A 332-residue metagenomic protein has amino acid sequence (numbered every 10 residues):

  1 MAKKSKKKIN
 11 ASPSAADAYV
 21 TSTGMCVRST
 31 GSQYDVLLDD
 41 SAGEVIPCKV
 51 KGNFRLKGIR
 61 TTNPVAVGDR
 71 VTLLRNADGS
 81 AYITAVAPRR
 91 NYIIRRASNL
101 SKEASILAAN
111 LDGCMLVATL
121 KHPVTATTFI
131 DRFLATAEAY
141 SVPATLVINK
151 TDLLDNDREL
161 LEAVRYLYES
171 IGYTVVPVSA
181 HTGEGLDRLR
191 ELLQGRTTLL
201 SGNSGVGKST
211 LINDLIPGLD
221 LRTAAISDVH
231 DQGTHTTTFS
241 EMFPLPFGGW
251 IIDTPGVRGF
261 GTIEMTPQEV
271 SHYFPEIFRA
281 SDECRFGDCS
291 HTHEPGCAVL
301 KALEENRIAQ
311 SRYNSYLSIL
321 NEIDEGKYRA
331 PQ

Functional and structural regions predicted by a protein language model:
M1-S22, L74: Short boundary/loop segments of OB/S1/cold-shock single-stranded nucleic-acid-binding domains
D17-V20, S32, P47, K57-A77 (+6 more regions): Helix-rich effector regions associated with P-loop NTPase G domains
G24-C26, I83: Conserved hydrophobic positions within beta-strands
G43-N53: A short macromolecule-binding patch
D78-V86, V124-A126: Short, Lys/Arg- and Gly-enriched loop/turn segments at beta-strand edges
N110-A118, S141-T151, I171-V178: Conserved beta-strand/loop subsegment of P-loop NTPase cores
L153-V206: Canonical P-loop GTPase G-domain recognition
